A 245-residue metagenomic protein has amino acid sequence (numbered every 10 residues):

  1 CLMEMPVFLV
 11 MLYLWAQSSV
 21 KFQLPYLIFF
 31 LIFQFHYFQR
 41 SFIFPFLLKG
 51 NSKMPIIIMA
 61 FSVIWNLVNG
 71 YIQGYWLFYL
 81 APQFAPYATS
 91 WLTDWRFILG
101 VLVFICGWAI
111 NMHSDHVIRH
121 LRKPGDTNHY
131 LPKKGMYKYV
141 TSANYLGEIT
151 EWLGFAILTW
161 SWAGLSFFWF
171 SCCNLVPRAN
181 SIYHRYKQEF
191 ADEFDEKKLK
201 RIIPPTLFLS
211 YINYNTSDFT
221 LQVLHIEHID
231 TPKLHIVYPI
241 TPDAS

Functional and structural regions predicted by a protein language model:
C1-W65, F168, N213, S245: Membrane-helix and juxtamembrane interface regions of eukaryotic multi-pass membrane proteins
Y13-W15, F22, Y87-N215, H225-S245: Hydrophobic transmembrane alpha-helices
I32-F33, F61-G74, G100-I110: Alpha-helical transmembrane segments of multi-pass integral membrane proteins
S41-F46, Y71-G74, R178-Y186: Juxtamembrane membrane-interface segments at transmembrane alpha-helix termini
N51-F61, Y79-P86, P124: Core catalytic architecture of nucleotide-activated donor-dependent transferases building glycoconjugates
N66-Q83, G147-F155: Hydrophobic alpha-helical transmembrane segments in multi-pass integral membrane proteins
